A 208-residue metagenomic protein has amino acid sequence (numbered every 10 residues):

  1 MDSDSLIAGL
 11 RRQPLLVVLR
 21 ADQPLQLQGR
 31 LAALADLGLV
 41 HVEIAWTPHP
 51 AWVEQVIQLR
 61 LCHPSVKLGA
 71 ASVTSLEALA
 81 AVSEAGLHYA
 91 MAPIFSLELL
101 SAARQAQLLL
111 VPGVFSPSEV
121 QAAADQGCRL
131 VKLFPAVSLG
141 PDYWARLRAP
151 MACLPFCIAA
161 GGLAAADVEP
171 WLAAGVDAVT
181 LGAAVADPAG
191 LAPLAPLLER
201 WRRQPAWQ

Functional and structural regions predicted by a protein language model:
M1-G86, F95, Q105-A106, A164-A166 (+1 more regions): Conserved N-terminal beta1-alpha1 strand-loop-helix module at the mouth
A35-V40, C62-S65, E84-A90, R104-V111 (+3 more regions): Glycine-enriched alpha-helix->loop->beta-strand junction motifs that scaffold or abut catalytic
L68-S72, A92, V111-G113, A159-A160: Short beta-strand elements of ligand-binding domains
S75-A85, S118-Q126, Y143, L163-V179: Catalytic cores of alpha/beta
A90-L99, K132-P141, A174-L197: Glycine-rich phosphate-binding active-site loops on the catalytic face of alpha/beta enzymes
P93-L139: Histidine/lysine/aspartate-rich catalytic loop segments that bind and position anionic ligands
K132-P135, F156-G162: Short, glycine/charged-rich beta-strand-loop motifs at protein surfaces that mediate ligand recognition and catalysis
S138, D142-P150, L154-I158: Shared catalytic-loop signature of beta/alpha-barrel
